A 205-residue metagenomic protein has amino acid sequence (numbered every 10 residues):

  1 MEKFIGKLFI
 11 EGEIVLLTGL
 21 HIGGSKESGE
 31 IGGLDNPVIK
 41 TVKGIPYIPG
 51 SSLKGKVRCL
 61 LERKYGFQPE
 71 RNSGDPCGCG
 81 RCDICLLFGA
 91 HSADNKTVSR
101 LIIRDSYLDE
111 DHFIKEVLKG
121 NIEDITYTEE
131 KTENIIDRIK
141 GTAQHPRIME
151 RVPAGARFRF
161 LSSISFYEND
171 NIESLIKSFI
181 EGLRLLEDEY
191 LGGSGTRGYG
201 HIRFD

Functional and structural regions predicted by a protein language model:
M1-D205: RNA-binding basic/glycine-rich loop and surface signature characteristic of RAMP-family CRISPR effectors
